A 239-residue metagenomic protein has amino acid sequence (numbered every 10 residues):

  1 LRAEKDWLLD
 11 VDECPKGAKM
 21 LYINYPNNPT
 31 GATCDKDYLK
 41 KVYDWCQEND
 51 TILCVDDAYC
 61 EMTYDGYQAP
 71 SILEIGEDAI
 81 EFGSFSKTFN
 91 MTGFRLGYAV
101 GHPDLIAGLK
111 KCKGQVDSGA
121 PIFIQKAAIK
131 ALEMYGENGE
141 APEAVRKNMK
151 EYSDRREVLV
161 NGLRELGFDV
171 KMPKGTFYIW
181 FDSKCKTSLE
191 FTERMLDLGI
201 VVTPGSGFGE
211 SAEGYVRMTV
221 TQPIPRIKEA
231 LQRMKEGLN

Functional and structural regions predicted by a protein language model:
L1-N239: PLP-dependent class I/II
